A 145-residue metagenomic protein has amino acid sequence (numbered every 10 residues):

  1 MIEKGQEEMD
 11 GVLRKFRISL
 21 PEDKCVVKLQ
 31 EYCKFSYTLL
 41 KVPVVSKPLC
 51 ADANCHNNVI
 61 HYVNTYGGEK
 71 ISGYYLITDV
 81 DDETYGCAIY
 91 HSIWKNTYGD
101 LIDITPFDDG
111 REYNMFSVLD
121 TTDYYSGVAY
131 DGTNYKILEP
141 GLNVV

Functional and structural regions predicted by a protein language model:
M1-V145: A structural boundary/capping signal
